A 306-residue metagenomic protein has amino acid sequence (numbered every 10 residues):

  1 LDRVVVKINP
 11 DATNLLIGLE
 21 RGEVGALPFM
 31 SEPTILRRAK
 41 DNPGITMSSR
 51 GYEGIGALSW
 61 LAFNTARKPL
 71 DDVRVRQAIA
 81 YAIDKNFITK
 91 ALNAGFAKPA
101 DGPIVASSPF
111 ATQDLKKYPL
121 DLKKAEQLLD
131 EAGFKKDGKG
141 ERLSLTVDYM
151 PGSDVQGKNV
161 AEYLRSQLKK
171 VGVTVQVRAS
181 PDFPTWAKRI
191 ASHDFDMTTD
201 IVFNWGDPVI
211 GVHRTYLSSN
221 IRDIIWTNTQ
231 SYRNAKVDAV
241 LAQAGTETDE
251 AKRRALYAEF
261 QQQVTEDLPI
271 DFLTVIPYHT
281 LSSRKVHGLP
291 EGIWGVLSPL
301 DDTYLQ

Functional and structural regions predicted by a protein language model:
L1-D2, V73, L122-T146: Immediate post-signal peptide segment of exported/extracytoplasmic ligand-binding proteins
V4-V5, E23-V24, A62-K68, V75-A78 (+4 more regions): Second-shell loop/turn segments in exported
V5-R67, K90: Extracellular/periplasmic solute-recognition and catalytic clefts
K7-P10, A132-W205, Y278: Ligand/substrate-recognition segments at binding pockets and active sites
A12, P28-I35, K85, I104 (+2 more regions): Beta->alpha turn/N-cap motifs
G56-L58, A82-T112, V155-R165, K188-Q306: Detector for C-terminal structural segments
L70, P99-A132, P151-N159: Structural transition elements
